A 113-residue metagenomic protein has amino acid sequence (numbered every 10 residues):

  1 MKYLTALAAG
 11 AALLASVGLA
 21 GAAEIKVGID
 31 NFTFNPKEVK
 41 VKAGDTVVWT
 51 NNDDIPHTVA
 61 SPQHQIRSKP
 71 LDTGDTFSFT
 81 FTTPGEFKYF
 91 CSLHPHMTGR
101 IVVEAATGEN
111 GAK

Functional and structural regions predicted by a protein language model:
Y3-L14, G18-K113: Extracytoplasmic copper-binding redox domains, predominantly the cupredoxin/blue-copper superfamily
